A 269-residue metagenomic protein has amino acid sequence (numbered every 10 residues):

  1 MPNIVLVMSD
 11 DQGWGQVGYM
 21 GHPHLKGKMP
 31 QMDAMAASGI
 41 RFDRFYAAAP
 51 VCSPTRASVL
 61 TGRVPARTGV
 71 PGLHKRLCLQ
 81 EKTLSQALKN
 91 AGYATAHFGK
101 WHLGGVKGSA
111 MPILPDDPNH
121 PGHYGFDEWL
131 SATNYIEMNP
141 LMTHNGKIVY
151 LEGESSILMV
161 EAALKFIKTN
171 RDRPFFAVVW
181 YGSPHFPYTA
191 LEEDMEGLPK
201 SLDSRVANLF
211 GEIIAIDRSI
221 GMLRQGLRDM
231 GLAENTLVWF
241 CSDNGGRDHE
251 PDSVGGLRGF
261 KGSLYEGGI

Functional and structural regions predicted by a protein language model:
M1-I269: Formylglycine-dependent sulfatase
